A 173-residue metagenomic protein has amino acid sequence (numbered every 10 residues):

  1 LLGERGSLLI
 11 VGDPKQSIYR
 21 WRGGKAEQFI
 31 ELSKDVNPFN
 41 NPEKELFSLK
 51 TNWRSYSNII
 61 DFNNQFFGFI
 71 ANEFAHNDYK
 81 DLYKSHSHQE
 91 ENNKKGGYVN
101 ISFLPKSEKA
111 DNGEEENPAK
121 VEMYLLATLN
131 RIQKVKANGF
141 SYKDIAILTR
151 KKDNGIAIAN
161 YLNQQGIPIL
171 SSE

Functional and structural regions predicted by a protein language model:
L1-E173: Conserved motor-region signature of P-loop NTPase helicases/translocases
